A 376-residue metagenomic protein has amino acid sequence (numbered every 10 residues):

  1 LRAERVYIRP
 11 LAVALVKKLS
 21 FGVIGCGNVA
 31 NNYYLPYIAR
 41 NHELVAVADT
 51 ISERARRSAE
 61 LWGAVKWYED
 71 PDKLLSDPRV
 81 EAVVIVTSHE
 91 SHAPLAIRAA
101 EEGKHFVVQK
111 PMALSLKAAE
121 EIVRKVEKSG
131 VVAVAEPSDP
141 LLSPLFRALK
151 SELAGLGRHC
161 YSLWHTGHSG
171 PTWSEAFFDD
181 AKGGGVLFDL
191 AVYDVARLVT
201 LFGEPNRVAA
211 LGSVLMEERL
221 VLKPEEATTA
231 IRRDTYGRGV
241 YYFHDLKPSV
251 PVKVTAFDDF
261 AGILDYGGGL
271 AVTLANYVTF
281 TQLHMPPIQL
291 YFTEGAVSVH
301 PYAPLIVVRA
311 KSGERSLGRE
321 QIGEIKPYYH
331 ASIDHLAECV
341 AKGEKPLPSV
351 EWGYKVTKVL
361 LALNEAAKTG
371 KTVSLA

Functional and structural regions predicted by a protein language model:
V6-L15, V23, A82-V84, G267 (+1 more regions): C-terminal helix-rich "cap/oligomerization" subdomain common to oxidoreductases
Y7-W62: N-terminal Rossmann-like dinucleotide-binding module
P10-L11, A113-E175, D194: A contiguous active-site-proximal alpha/beta segment in oxidoreductase catalytic domains
W62-K125, L142: Beta-loop-alpha module in the N-terminal Rossmann-like domain of NAD(P)-dependent dehydrogenases, especially those
V108-Q109, A133-A135, L274, V299: Hydrophobic residues in well-ordered beta-strands that form the structural core
F177-A271, Y277-Q282, E351: Rossmann-like dinucleotide-binding domain that binds NAD(P)(H)
V240, D245-S332: NAD(P)-dinucleotide binding in Rossmann-like oxidoreductases
